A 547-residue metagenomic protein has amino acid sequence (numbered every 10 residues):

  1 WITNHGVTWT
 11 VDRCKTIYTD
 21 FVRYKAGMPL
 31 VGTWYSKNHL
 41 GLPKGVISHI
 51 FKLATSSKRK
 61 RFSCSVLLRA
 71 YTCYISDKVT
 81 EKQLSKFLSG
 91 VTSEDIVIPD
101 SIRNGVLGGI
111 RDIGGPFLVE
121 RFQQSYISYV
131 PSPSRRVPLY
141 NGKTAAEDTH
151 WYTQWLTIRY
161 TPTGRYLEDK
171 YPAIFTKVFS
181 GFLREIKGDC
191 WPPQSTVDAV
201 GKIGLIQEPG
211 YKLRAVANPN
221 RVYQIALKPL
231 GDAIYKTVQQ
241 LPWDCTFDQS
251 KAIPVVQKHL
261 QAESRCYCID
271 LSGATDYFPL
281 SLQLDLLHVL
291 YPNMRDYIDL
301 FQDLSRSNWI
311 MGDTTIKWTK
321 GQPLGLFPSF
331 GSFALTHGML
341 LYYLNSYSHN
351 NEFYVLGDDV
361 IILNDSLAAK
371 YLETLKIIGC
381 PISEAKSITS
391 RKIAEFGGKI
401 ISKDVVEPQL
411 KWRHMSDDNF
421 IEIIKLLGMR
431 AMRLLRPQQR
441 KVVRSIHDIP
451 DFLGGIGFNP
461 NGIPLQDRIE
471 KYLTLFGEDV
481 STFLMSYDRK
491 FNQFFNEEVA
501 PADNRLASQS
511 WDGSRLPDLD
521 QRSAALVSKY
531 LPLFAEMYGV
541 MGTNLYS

Functional and structural regions predicted by a protein language model:
W1-L205, L213, K370, M432-S547: C-terminal, non-catalytic extensions of nucleic-acid polymerases
C64-Y74, L84, N218, V222-V238 (+4 more regions): Short, Φ-rich (hydrophobic/aromatic) sequence segments
V119-E120, K177, T237-T246, R295-D296: Short secondary-structure capping/junction motifs at helix and strand boundaries
G188-Y211, V256, I298-T314: Reverse-transcriptase-like RNA-dependent polymerase core
G204-L205, A217, C268, S383-E384: A structural signal for short, well-ordered beta-strand segments and their strand-loop junctions that often border
Y211-L213, A217-G273, L324, S329 (+2 more regions): Active-site-proximal segment of RNA-dependent polymerases
L260-L356, I361-I378, A385-I401, H414-I421 (+3 more regions): Conserved polymerase palm-domain catalytic core
S402-Q409: Short, charged/polar, Gly/Pro-enriched secondary-structure boundary elements
